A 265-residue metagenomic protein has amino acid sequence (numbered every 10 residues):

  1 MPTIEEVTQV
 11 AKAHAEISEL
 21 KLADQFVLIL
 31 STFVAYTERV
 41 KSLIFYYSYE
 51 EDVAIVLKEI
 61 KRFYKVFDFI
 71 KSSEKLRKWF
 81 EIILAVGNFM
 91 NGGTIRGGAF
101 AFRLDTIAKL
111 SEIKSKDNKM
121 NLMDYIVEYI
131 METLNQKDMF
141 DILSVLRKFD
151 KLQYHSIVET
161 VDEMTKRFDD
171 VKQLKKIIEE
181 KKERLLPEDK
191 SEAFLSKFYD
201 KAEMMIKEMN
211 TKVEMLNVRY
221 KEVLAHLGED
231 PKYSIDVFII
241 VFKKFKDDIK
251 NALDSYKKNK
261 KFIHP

Functional and structural regions predicted by a protein language model:
M1-N259: Folded alpha-helical bundle/alpha-solenoid domain cores of large eukaryotic adaptor/scaffold proteins
N259-P265: Intrinsically disordered, low-complexity regulatory segments enriched in Ser/Pro/Gln/Gly
